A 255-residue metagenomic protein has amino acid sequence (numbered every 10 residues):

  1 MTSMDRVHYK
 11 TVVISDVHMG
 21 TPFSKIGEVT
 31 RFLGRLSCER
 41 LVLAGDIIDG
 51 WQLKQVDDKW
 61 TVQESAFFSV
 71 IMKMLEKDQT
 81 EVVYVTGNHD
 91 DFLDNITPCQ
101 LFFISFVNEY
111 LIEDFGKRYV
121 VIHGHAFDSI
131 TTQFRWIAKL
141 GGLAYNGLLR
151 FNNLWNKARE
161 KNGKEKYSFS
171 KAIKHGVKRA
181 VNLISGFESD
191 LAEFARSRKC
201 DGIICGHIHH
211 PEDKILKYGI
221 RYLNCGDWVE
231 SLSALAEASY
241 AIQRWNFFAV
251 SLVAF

Functional and structural regions predicted by a protein language model:
S3-V12, I112-V120, L216-R221: Beta-strand-turn-beta hairpins that frame and shape the catalytic cleft of phosphate-ester-processing enzymes
D5-K10, M19-D114: Core catalytic region of metal-dependent phosphoesterases/phosphodiesterases, especially metallo-beta-lactamase-like
T11-I14, V42, V83, Y119 (+1 more regions): Hydrophobic "anchor" residues on beta-strands that sit immediately upstream of conserved functional sites
S15-H18, D46-I47, N88-H89, G124-H125 (+3 more regions): Active-site metal-binding loops of divalent metal-dependent hydrolases
G50-L75, R159, A172-C200: N-terminal short leaders/motifs
F103, V107-N108, R118-V120, H125 (+2 more regions): Conserved beta-sheet core of the metallophosphoesterase superfamily
I122-F187: Active-site-proximal loop/helix segment associated with metal-binding centers of metalloenzymes
W245-A254: Short, solvent-exposed aromatic-acidic interface loops
